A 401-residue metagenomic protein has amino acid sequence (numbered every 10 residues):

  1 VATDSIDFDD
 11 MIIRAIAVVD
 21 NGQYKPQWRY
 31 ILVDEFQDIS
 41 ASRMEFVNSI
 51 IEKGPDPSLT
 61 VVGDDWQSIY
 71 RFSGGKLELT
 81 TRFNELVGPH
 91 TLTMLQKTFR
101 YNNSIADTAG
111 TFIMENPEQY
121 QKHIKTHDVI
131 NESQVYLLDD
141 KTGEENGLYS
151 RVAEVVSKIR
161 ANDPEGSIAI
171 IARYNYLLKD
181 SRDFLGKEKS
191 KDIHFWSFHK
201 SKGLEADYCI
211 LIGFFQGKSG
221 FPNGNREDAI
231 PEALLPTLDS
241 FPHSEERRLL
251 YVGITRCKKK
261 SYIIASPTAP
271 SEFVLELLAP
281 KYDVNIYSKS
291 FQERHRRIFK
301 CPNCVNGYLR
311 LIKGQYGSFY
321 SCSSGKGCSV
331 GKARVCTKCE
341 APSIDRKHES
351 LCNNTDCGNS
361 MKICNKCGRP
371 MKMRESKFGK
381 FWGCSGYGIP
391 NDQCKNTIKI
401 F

Functional and structural regions predicted by a protein language model:
V1-E78, K97, G203: Conserved helicase NTPase motor core
Y30, P164-E165, F184, K189-D192 (+2 more regions): Conserved helicase C-terminal RecA-like lobe
M44-V135: Conserved RecA-like helicase ATPase core segment that couples NTP binding/hydrolysis to strand translocation
D65-I69, G74-L77, T98-N103, N175-L177 (+4 more regions): Conserved nucleotide-binding/hydrolysis micro-motifs of P-loop NTPases
P89-K97, E118-I171: Inter-lobe coupling/hinge region of RecA-like P-loop helicase motors
N146-W196, F221-N223, K258-I264, A269-N285: Accessory C-terminal helicase-associated subdomains
T237-F241, K259, A265-H348, S360-I363 (+2 more regions): Helicase C-terminal subdomain and adjacent C-terminal extension
